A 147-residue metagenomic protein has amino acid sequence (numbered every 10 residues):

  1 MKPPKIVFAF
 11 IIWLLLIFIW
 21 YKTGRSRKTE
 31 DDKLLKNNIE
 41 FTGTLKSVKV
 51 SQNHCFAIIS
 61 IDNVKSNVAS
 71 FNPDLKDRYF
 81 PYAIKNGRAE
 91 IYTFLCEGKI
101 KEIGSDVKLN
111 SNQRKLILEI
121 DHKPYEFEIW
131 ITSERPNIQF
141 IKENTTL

Functional and structural regions predicted by a protein language model:
M1-V7, T145-L147: Short, Lys/Arg-enriched, disordered terminal segments
P4-K22: Hydrophobic membrane-insertion alpha-helices, especially the h-region of bacterial N-terminal signal peptides
K22-F41: Short boundary/loop segments of OB/S1/cold-shock single-stranded nucleic-acid-binding domains
L34-N37, C96-I100: Short, solvent-exposed secondary-structure boundary motifs
K36-H54, D62: Structural detector for short beta-strands of small beta-barrel domains
S51-K99: Extracytoplasmic/periplasmic/luminal assembly and interaction segments in envelope/secretory/respiratory proteins
G98-L147: Non-cytosolic head/periplasmic domains of membrane-anchored proteins
